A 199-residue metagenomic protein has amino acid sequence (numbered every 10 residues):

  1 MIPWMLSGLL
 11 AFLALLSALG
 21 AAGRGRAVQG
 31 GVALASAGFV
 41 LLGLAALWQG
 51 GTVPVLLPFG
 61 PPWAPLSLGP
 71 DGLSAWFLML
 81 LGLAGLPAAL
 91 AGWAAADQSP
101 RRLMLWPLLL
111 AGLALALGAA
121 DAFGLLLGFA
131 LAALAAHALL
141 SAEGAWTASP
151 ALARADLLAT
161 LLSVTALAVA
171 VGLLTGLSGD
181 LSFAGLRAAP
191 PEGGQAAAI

Functional and structural regions predicted by a protein language model:
M1-G8, L15-M104, L177-P191: Transmembrane helix-loop-helix hairpins at membrane boundaries of multipass inner-membrane proteins
L10, L68-G69, G118, L127: Short conserved micro-motifs on helix faces and helix-strand junctions that flank and scaffold key functional residues
A14, G30-A33, M79-G82, L109 (+3 more regions): Hydrophobic alpha-helical segments
M104-I199: Alpha-helical multi-pass transmembrane bundles of energy-transducing inner-membrane proteins
